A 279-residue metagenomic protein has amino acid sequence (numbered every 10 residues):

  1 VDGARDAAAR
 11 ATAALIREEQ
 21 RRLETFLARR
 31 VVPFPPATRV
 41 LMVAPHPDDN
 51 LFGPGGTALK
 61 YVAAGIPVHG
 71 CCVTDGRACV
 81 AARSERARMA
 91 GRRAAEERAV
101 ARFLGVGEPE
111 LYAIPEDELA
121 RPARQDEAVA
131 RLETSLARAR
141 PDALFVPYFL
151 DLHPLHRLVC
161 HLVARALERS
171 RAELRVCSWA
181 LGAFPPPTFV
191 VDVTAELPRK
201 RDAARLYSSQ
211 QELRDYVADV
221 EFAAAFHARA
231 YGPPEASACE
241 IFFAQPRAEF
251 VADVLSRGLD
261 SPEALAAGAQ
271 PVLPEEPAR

Functional and structural regions predicted by a protein language model:
V1-L174, S178-W179, P198, R205 (+4 more regions): Active-site beta-strand->loop->alpha-helix modules in alpha/beta enzyme cores, enriched in Gly/His/Asp(Glu)
E116-A120, F184-P185, V251: A short acidic, often aromatic-flanked loop/helix-cap motif at beta-alpha or helix-coil junctions that lines enzyme
P186-G232: A conserved mid-domain beta-alpha-beta active-site/ligand-binding segment of alpha/beta enzyme cores
F226-D253: Glycine-rich phosphate/pyrophosphate-binding loop and the adjoining helix
